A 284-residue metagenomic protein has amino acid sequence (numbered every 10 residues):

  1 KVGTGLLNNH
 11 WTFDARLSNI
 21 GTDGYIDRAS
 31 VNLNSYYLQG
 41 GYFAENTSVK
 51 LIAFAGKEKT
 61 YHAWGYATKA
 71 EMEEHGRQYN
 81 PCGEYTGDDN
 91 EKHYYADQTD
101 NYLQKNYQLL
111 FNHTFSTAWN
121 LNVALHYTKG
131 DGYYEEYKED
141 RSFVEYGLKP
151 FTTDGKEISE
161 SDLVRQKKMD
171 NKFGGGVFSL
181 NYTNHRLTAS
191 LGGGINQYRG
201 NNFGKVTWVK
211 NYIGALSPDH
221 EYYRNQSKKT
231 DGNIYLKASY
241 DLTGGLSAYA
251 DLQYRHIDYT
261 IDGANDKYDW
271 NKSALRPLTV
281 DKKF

Functional and structural regions predicted by a protein language model:
K1-G21, I26-A63, L109-T117, L236 (+1 more regions): Transmembrane beta-barrel wall of Gram-negative outer-membrane proteins
G3, N271-F284: Short, intrinsically disordered, charge-balanced linker/junction segments flanking boundaries in proteins
S18-I20, D219, L275: Short acidic, glycine/Ser/Thr-rich loop/turn "cap" segments at secondary-structure junctions
Y25-D27, Y94-Q98, L163-K168, Y223-N225 (+1 more regions): Outer-membrane beta-barrel domain signature
V31, F43, T68, D266-K267: Short alpha-helix boundary/capping motifs
Q39-G40, A215, K272-R276: Short alpha-helical linear motifs
Q39-G41, S48-Q108, E135-L163: Acidic/polar loop-and-plug regions of large Gram-negative outer-membrane beta-barrel proteins
Y102-N271, K283: Face-selective signature of the C-terminal outer-membrane beta-barrel domain
